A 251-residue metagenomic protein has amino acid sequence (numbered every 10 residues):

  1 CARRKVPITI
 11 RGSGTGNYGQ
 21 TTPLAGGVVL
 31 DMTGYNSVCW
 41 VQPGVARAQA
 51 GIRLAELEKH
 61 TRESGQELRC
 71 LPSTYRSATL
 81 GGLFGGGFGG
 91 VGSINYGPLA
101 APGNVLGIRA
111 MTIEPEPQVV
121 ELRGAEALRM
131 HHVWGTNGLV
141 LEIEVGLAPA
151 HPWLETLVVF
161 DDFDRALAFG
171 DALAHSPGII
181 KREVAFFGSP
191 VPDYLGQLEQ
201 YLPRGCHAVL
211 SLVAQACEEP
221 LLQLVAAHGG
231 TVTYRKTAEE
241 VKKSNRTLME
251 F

Functional and structural regions predicted by a protein language model:
C1-Y35, A48, Q66-C70: Glycine-rich N-terminal segment of FAD-binding domains in flavoprotein oxidoreductases, spanning the beta-loop-helix
A2, R62, A226: Anion (oxyanion) recognition and catalysis
R11-Q20, L71-G81, F186-P190: Short, glycine/charge-rich beta-strand/loop segments that flank catalytic centers and engage negatively charged groups
P23-G27, L83-G86, L248-M249: Short low-complexity, flexible loop/linker segments enriched in glycine and/or proline with clustered acidic
Y35-V41, L141-A150, P190-R204: Short, flexible, solvent-exposed loop/turn segments with mixed acidic/basic and small polar residues
S37-C39, L54-A55, R62-G178, E183-V184: FAD-binding subdomain of flavoenzyme oxidoreductases
G51: Extended, alpha-helix-rich binding/interface surfaces that flank or overlap catalytic cores and mediate recognition
L173-F251: C-terminal substrate-recognition/cap domain of FAD-linked oxidoreductases
